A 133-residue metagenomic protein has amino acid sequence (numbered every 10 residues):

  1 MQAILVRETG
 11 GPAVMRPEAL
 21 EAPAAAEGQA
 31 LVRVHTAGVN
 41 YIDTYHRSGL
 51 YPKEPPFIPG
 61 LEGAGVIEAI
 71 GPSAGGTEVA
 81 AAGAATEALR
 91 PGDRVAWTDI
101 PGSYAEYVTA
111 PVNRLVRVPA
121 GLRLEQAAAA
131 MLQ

Functional and structural regions predicted by a protein language model:
M1-Q2: Extreme N-terminal starter segment of soluble prokaryotic enzymes
V6, R47, E68-G71, T109-P111: Short beta-strand-to-turn element immediately C-terminal to the catalytic PLP-Schiff-base lysine in fold type I
V6-E8, T98: A generic structural motif
G10-P17, Y41-D43: Short N-terminal binding/cap micro-motifs at the start of the first secondary-structure element
P17-A22, A64-V66, Y107-T109, L115: Conserved hydrophobic/aromatic beta-strand scaffold that supports enzyme active sites
E21-G38, L50-G102: Glycine-rich beta-strand-centered segment in the early N-terminal region that forms part of a ligand/cofactor-binding
Y45, T77-A85, R94-Q133: NAD(P)H dinucleotide-binding glycine-rich loop of Rossmann-like/cofactor-binding domains, especially the beta1-alpha1
